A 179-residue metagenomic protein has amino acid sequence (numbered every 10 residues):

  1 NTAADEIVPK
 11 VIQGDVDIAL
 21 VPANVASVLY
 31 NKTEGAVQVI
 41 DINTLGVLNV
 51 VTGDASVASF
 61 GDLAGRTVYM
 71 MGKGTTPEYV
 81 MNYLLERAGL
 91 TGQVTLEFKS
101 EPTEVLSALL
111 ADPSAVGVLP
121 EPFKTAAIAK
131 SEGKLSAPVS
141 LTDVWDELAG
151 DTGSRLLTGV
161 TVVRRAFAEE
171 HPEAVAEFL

Functional and structural regions predicted by a protein language model:
N1-K99, A108-E121, K134-L141: Short, glycine-/small- and polar/acidic-enriched structural segments that line small-molecule recognition paths
N24-V25, E97, E104-L179: Pocket-lining segment of extracytoplasmic ligand-binding domains
